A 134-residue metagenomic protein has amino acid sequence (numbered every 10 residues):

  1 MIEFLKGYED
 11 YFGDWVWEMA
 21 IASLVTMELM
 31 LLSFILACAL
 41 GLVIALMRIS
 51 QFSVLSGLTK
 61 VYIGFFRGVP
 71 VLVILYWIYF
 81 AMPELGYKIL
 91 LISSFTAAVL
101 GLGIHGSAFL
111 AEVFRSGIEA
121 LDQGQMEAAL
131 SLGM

Functional and structural regions predicted by a protein language model:
M1-M134: Transmembrane alpha-helices and adjacent helix-loop boundaries
